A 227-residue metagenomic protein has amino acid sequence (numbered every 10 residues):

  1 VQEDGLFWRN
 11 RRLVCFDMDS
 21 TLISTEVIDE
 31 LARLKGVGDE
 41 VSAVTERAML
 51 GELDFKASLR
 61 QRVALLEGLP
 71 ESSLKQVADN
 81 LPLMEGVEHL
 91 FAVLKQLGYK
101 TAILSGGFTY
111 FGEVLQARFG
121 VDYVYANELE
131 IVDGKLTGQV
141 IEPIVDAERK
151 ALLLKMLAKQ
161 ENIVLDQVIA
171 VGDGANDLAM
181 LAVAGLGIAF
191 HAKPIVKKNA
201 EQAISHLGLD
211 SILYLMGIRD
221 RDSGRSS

Functional and structural regions predicted by a protein language model:
V1-F16, G224-S227: Non-catalytic pre-domain segments flanking phosphatase-related domains
E3-D4, M18-D19, T25-E26, L31 (+3 more regions): Fold-independent oxyanion-binding glycine-rich loops and adjacent beta-strand/coil segments at enzyme active sites
L6, A32, D122: Active-site phosphate-binding/coordination module
R11-V27, D173-N176, L181: Asp-based phosphoryl-transfer active-site loop
M18-D19, L50, D133: Residue-level recognition of short loop/turn positions
V27-V93: A metal-dependent, Asp-based hydrolase signature
G68, S73-S227: C-terminal cap/substrate-recognition subdomain and adjoining C-terminal extension of metal-dependent phosphatase-like
